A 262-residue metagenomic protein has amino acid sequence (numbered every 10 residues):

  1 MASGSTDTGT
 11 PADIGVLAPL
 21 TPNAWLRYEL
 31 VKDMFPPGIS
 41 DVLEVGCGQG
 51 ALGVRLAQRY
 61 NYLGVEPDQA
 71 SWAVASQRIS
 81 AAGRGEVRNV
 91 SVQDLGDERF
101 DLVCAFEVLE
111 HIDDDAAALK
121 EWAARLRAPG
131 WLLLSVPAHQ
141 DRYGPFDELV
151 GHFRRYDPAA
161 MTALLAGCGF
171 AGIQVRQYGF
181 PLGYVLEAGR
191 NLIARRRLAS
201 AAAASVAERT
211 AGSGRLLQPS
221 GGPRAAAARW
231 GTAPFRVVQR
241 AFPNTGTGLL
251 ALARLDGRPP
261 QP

Functional and structural regions predicted by a protein language model:
M1-F106, A116-L119, Q177-Y178, R196-S200 (+2 more regions): Conserved N-terminal segment of class I S-adenosyl-L-methionine
E107-H111: A short His-aromatic
A117-W131: A short glycine-rich, Lys/Arg-flanked "PGG" loop and its adjoining helix->strand segment in the class I
L132-R154, P158-A163: Short, glycine-/aromatic-enriched active-site segment of Class I SAM-dependent methyltransferases
Q140-R142, G179-L182: Feature marks short, surface-exposed loop/turn motifs that line or immediately flank catalytic pockets and channel
F170-P181: Conserved S-adenosyl-L-methionine
E187-R196: Short, electropositive alpha-helical surface patch
